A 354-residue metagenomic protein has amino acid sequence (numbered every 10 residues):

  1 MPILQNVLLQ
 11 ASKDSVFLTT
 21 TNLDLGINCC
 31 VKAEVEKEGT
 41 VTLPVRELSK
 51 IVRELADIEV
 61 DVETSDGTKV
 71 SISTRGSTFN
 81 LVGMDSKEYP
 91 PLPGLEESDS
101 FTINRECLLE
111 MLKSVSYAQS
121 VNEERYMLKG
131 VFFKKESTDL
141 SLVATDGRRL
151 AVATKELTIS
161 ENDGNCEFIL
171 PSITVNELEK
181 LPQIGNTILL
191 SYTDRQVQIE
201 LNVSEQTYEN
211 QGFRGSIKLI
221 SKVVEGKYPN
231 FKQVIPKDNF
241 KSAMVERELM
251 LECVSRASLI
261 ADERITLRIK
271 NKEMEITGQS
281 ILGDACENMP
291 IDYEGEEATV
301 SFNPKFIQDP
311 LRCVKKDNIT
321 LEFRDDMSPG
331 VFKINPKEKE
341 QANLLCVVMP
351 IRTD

Functional and structural regions predicted by a protein language model:
M1-D354: Structural preference for solvent-exposed beta-strand-turn elements and adjacent flexible terminal/loop segments within
